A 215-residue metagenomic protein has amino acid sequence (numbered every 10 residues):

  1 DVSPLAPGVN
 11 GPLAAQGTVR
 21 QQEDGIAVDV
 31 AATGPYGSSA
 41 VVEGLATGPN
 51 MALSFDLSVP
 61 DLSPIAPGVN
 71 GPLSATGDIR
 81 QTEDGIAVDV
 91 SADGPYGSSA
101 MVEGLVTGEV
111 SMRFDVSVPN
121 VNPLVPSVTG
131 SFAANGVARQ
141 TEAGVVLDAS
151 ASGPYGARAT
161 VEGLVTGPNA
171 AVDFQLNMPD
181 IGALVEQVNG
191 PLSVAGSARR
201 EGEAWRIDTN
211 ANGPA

Functional and structural regions predicted by a protein language model:
P4-G8, D29-T33, P64-G68, D89-D93 (+4 more regions): Outer-membrane beta-barrel domain signature
G11-E23, V30-A32, S39-N50, G71-E83 (+8 more regions): Extended lipid/amphipathic-ligand handling interfaces
A32, L57, V116-S117, A151 (+2 more regions): Beta-turn initiation residues at beta-strand->coil junctions
Y36-A40, D61-I65, Y96-S98, N120-L124 (+3 more regions): Gram-negative outer-membrane beta-barrel proteins
A52-L53, V59-P60, F114-P119: Short N-terminal secondary-structure initiator segments
S117-P119, G130, E142, N177-P179 (+1 more regions): Generic alpha-helix detector with strongest preference for long hydrophobic helices that associate with membranes
